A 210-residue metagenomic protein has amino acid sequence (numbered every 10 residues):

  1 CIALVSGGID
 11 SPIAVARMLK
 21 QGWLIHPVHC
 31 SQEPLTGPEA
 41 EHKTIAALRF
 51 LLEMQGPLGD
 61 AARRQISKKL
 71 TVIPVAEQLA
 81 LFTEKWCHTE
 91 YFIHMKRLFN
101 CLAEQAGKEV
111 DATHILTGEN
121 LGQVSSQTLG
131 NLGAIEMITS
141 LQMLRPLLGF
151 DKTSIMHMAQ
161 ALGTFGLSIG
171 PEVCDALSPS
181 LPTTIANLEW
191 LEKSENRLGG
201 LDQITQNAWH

Functional and structural regions predicted by a protein language model:
C1-A46, L177-S180: ATP-dependent adenylation/pyrophosphate-handling site
C1-I2, K20, L24-V28, K68 (+4 more regions): Peripheral terminal appendages
A3, P27-H29, V72, T117 (+1 more regions): Structural beta-sheet core signal
Q21, A47-L58, A106-V110, F150 (+2 more regions): Change "in soluble alpha/beta enzymes" to "in soluble alpha/beta proteins
Q32-P34, A76-L79, L121, S180: Glycine-rich beta-alpha junction loops
E41-L48, S67, K96, N100 (+1 more regions): A general structural signal for well-ordered alpha-helical packing
L48-K85, E119, P171-E172, A176: A conserved beta-strand->alpha-helix junction
L79-A80, K85-L162: Active-site adenylate/phosphate-handling loop in enzymes that bind or generate adenylated species
